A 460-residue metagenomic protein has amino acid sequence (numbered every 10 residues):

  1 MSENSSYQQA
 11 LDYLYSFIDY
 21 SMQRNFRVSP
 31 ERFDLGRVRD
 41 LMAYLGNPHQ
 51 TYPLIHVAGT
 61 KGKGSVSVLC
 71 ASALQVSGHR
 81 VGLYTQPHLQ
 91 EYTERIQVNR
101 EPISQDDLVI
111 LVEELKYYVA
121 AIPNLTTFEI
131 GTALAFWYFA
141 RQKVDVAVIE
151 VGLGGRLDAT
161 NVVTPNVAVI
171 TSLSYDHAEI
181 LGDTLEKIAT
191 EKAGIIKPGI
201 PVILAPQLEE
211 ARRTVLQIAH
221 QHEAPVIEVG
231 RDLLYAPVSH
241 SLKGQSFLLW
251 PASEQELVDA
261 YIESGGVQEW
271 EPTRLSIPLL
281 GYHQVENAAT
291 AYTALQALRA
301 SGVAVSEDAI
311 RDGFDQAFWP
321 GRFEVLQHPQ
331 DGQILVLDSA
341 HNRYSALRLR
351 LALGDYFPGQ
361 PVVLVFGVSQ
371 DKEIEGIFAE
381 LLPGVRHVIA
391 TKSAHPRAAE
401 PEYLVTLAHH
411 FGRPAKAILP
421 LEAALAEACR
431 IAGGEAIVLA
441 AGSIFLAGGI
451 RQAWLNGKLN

Functional and structural regions predicted by a protein language model:
M1-V28: Charged, amphipathic alpha-helical linker segments immediately N-terminal to NTP-binding catalytic cores
S6, F26-L35, R39-T51, V76-V163 (+2 more regions): ATP-dependent carboxylate-amine ligase catalytic core
Q50, P87, G131-I180, R213-E271: Extended acidic/charged loop-beta regions that coordinate divalent cations and stabilize anionic phosphate/carboxylate
I55-V57: Hydrophobic anchor at the beta1->P-loop junction of P-loop NTPases
S65-L69: Hydrophobic positions on the alpha1 helix immediately C-terminal to the Walker A/P-loop
Y84, P201-P206, V363-F366, R386-A394: Short internal beta-strands
V146-V151, D158-V169, L173-H177, K187 (+1 more regions): Nucleotide phosphate-binding/pyrophosphate-handling subdomain across enzymes that bind or process nucleotide phosphates
L208-Q217, E223, I334-L337, R343 (+1 more regions): C-terminal helical cap/extension that packs against the catalytic core of soluble nucleotide-cofactor enzymes
